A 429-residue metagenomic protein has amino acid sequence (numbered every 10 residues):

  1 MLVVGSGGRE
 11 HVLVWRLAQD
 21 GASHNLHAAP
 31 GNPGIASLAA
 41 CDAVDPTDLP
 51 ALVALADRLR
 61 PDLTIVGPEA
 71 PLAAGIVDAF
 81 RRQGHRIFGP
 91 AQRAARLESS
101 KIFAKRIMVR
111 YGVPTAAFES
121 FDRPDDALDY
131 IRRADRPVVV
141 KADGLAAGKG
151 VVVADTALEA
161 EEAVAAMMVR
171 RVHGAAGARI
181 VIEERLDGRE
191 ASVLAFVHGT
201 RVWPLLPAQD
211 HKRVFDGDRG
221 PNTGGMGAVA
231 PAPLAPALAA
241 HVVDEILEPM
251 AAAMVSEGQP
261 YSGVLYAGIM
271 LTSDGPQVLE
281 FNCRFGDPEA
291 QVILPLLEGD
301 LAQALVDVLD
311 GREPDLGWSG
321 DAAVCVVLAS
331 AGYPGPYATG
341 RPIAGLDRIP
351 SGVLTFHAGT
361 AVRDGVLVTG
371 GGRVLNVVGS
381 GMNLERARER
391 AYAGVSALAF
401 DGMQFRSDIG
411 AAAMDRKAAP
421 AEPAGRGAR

Functional and structural regions predicted by a protein language model:
M1-R93: ATP-binding N-terminal substructure of ATP-dependent carboxylate-amine bond-forming enzymes
C41-D48, E119-R123, A154: Short acidic-hydrophobic, aromatic-tinged amphipathic segments that line or gate anion-handling sites
P90-G150: A conserved helix-loop-beta module that forms one wall/lid of the active-site cleft in ATP-utilizing catalytic domains
D143-G144, N222, L367-G372: Short, flexible turn/loop "capping" segments at secondary-structure junctions
G150-E289: Internal nucleotide-binding/catalytic subdomain
V243-L265, N282-P350: Active-site "cap" helix and flanking loop/linker of ATP-utilizing ligase/carboxylase catalytic domains
V306-R429: Peripheral (often C-terminal) accessory segments that flank ATP-dependent C-N-forming ligase machineries
